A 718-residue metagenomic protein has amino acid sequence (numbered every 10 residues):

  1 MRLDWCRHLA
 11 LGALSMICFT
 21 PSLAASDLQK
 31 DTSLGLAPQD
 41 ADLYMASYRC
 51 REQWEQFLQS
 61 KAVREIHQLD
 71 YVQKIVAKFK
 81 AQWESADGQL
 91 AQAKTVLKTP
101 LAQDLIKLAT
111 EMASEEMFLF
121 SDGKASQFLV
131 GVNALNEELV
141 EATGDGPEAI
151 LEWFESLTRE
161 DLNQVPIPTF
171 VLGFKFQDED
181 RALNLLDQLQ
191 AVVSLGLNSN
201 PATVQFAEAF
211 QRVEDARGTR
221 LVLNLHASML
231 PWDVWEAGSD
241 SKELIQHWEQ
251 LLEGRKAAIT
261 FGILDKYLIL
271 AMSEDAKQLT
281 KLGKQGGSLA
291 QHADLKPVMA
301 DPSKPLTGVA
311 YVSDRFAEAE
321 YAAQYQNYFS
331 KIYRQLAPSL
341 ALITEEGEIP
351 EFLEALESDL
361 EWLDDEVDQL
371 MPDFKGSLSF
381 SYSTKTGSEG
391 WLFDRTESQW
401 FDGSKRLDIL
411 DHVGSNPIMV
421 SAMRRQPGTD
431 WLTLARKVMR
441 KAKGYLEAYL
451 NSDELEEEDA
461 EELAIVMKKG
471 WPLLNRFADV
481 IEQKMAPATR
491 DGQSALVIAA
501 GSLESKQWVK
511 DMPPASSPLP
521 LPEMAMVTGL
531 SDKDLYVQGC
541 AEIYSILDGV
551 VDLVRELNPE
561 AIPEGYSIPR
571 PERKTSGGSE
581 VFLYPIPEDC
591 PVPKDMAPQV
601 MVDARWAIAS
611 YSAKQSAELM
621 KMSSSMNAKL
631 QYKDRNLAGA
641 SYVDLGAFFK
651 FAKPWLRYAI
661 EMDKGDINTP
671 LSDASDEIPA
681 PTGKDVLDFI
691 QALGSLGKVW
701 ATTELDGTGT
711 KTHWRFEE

Functional and structural regions predicted by a protein language model:
M1-A10: Bacterial N-terminal signal peptides that target proteins for export
A10-T20: Bacterial N-terminal signal peptides
A25-M229, V312, F316-E348, E354-E357 (+3 more regions): Structural boundary/hinge residues at secondary-structure and domain interfaces
A41-M45, F170-F174, T219-L221, I269-M272 (+12 more regions): One face of beta-strands
V140-L151, R159-P168, L172, L252-L282 (+4 more regions): Charged, amphipathic alpha-helical scaffolding segments
Q177-I259, K296-V309, L519, V537-Q599 (+2 more regions): Short Gly/Thr-rich strand-loop-strand
E249-S339, L407, P591-P681: A conserved glycine-rich beta-strand in the N-terminal activation segment of trypsin-fold
P563-E564, P571, G577-D595, L645 (+3 more regions): Interaction-prone hydrophobic/basic patches in short secondary-structure elements
